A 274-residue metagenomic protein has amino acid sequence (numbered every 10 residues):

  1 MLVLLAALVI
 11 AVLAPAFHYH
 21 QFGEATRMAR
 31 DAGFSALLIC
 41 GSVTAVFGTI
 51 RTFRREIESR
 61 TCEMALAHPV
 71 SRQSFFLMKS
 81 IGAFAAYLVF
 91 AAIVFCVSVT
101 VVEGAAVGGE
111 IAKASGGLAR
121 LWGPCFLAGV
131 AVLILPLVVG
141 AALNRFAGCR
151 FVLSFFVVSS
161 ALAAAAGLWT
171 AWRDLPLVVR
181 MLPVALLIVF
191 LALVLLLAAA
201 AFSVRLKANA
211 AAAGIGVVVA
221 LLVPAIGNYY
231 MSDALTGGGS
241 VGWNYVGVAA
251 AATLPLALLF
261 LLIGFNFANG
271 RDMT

Functional and structural regions predicted by a protein language model:
M1-A6, N209-I226: Pore- or pathway-lining transmembrane helices of multi-pass membrane proteins that form conduits for solutes/ions
A7-T52, S59, F76-N209, M231-P255: Secretory targeting signals
R60-A65: Short cytoplasmic-facing helical segments at TM-TM junctions of multi-pass membrane proteins
R72: Catalytic-loop Lys-Pro-X-Asn motif of eukaryotic-like protein kinases
L258-N266: Hydrophobic, aromatic-rich transmembrane alpha-helices and their immediate juxtamembrane boundary segments
N269-T274: Short cytosolic juxtamembrane segments of multi-pass membrane proteins
